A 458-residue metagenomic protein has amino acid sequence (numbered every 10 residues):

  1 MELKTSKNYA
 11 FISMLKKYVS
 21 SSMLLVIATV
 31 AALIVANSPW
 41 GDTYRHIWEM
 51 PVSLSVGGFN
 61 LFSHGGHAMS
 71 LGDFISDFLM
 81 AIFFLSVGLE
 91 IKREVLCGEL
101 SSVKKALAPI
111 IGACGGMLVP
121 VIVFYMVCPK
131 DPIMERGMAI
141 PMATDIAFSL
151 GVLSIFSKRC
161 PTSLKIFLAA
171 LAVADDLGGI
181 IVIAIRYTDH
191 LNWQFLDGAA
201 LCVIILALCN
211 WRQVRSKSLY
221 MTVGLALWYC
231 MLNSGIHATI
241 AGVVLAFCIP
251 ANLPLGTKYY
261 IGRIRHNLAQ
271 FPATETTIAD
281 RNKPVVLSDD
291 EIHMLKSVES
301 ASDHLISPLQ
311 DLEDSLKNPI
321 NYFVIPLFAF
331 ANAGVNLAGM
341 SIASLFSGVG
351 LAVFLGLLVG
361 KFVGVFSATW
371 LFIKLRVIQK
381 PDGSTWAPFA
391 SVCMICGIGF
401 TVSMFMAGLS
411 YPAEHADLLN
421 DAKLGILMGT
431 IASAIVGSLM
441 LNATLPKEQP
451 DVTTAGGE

Functional and structural regions predicted by a protein language model:
E2-K17, N210, S216-V223, A238-G383 (+1 more regions): Predominantly late transmembrane helices and immediately cytosolic-facing juxtamembrane segments
N8-I12, L85-S101, L150-P161, I204-R215 (+4 more regions): C-terminal ends of transmembrane helices
T29-Y44, N332: Alpha-helical transmembrane segments of multi-pass membrane proteins
G58-H64, A68, D73-G98, P319-M340 (+4 more regions): Hydrophobic transmembrane alpha-helices of secondary-active transporters and Na+-translocating membrane complexes
G72-F84, P132-A147, A170, T188-L201 (+2 more regions): Structural signature of hydrophobic alpha-helical transmembrane segments
E94-V121, N192-L201, A338-V363, W386 (+2 more regions): Entry/N-cap segments of selected transmembrane alpha helices and their immediately preceding amphipathic helices
P109-L150, K158, F354-P412, M428-P446: Transmembrane alpha-helices that form the ion-translocation and gating core of multi-pass ion transport proteins
L153-H266: Functional cores that coordinate and move charged inorganic groups
